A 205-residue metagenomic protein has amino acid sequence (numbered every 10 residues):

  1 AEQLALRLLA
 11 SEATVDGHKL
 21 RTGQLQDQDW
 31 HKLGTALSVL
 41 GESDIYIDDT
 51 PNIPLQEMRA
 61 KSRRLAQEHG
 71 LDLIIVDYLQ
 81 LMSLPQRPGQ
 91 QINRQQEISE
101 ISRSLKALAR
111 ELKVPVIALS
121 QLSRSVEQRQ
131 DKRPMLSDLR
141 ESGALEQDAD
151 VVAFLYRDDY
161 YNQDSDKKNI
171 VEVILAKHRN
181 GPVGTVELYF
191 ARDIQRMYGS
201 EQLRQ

Functional and structural regions predicted by a protein language model:
A1-G70, L84, V186-Y189: Cytosolic-facing regulatory segments adjacent to core modules
E2-T14, V116-S125, R129: Substrate-binding beta-hairpin/strand module that engages nucleic acids
L6-L8, Q86-P88, R129-D131, S165-D166: Short amphipathic alpha-helical segments
L20-G23, S38, P54-L71, R103-L112 (+1 more regions): C-terminal regions of RecA-like/P-loop NTPase motor modules
I47, D77, I117, D150 (+1 more regions): Residue-level signature of catalytic and energy-coupling elements of molecular machines, predominantly ATP/GTP-dependent
D48-D49, A118-L119, L155-Y156: Conserved beta-strand segments of the P-loop GTPase G domain that flank and frequently precede/overlap
P51, Q80, L122-R124: Active-site-proximal loop/turn and secondary-structure-junction residues that shape catalytic pockets, frequently
L71-L119: Helical hairpin unit composed of two closely spaced alpha helices linked by a short loop
